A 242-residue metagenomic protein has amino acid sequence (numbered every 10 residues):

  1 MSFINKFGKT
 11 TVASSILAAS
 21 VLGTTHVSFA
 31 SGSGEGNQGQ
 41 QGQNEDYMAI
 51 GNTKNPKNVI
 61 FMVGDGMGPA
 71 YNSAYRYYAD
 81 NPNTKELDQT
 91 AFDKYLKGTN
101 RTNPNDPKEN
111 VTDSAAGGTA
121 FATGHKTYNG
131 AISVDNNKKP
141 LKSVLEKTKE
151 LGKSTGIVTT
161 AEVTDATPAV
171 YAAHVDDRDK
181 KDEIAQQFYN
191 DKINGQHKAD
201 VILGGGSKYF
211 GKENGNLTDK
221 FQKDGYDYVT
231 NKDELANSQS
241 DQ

Functional and structural regions predicted by a protein language model:
M1-A13, T25, F29: Bacterial Sec-dependent N-terminal signal peptides
S28-G211, N216-D241: N-terminal catalytic scaffold of extracellular/periplasmic and nuclease hydrolases that process anionic headgroups
